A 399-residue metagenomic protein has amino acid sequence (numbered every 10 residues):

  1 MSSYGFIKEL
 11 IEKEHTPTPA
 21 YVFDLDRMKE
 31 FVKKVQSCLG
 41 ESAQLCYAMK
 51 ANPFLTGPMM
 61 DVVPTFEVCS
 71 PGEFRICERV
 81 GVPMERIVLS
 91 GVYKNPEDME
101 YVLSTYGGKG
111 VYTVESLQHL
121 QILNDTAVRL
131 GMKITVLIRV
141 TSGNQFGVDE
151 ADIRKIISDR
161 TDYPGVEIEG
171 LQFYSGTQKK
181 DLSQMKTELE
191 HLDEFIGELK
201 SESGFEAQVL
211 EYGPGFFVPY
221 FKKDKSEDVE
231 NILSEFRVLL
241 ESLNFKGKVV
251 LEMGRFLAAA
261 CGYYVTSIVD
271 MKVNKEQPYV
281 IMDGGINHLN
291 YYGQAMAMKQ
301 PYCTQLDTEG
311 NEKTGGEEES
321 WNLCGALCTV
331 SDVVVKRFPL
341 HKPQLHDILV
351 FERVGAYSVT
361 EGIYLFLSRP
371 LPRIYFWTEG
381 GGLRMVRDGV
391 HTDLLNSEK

Functional and structural regions predicted by a protein language model:
S2-P96, P339-S358, Y364, V386-R387: N-terminal capping/small domains of soluble enzymes
F6, I11, K248-K399: Charged (often Lys/Glu-rich) extended helix/loop segments that serve as interaction or gating elements
F23-E30, F54, Q118, A151 (+11 more regions): Conserved active-site and cofactor/substrate-binding residues in soluble primary-metabolism enzymes
A43-V209, E235: Active-site-proximal beta-alpha core segment in soluble small-molecule metabolic enzymes
S175-T177, L210-Y220, M253-F256: Glycine-rich beta-strand-to-loop/alpha-helix junction loops that act as flexible
D181-T187, P219-I232, A259-D270, K336-P339: Short glycine/threonine-rich loop-to-helix capping motif typified by GTGT followed within a few residues by an Asp-Pro
F205-A207, E227-N244, V335-V350: Acidic/histidine-enriched ion/cofactor-binding microenvironments in catalytic or ligand-binding pockets
